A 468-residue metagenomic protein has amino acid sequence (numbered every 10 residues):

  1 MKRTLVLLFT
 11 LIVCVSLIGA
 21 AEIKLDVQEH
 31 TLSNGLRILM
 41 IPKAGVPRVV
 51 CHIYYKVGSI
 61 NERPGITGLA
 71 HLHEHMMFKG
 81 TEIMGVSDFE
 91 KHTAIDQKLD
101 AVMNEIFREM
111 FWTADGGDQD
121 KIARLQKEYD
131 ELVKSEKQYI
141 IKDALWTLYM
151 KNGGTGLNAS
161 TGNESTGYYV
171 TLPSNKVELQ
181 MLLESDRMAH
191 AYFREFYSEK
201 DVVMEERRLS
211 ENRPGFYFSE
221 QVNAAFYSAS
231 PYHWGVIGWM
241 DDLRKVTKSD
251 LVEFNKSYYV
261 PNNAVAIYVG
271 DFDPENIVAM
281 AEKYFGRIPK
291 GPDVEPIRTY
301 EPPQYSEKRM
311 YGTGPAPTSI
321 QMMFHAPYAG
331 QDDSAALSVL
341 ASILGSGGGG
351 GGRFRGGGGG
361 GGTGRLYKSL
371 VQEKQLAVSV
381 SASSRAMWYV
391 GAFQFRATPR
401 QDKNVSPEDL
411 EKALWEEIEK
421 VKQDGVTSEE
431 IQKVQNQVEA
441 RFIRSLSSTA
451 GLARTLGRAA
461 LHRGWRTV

Functional and structural regions predicted by a protein language model:
M1-T4: Positively charged n-region of N-terminal signal peptides that target proteins for export
L7-S16: Bacterial N-terminal signal peptides
I18-A21, L25: Boundary at the C-terminal end of the N-terminal hydrophobic targeting segment
I41, V46-E62, L69-L72, G85-D186 (+4 more regions): M16 family metallopeptidases and their MPP-like homologs
L69-M77, L340: Active-site His/Glu-centered metal-binding helix of metallohydrolases
H75-G85: Catalytic Zn2+-binding segment of zinc metalloproteases
F193, K200-D201, G215, S219-E220 (+1 more regions): Non-catalytic, conformational "gating/processing" segments within enzyme and secreted inhibitor domains
R208, A224, D293-R365: His/Glu-based metal-binding/catalytic segments typifying zinc-dependent metallopeptidases
